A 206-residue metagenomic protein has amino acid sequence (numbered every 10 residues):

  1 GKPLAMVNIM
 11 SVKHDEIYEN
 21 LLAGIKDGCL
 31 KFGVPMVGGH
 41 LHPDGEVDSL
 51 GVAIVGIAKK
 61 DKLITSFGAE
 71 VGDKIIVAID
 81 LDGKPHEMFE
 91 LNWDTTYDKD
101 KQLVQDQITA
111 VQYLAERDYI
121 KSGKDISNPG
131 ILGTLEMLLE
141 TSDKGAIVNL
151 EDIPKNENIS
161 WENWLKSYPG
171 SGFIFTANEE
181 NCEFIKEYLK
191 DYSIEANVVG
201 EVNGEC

Functional and structural regions predicted by a protein language model:
K2-M88, E201: Glycine-rich anion-binding loops of enzyme active sites
P3, L114-K121, S167-G170: Short, surface-exposed connector motifs at secondary-structure boundaries
I17-P35, P43-L50, S127-C206: Glycine-/charge-enriched secondary-structure boundary and capping motifs
D27-F32, A69-E70, Q112-Y119, F184: Secondary-structure boundary elements
A58, W93-T96, E116-R117: Glycine/charged-rich beta-loop-alpha catalytic/anionic-binding loops adjacent to active sites
P85-L103: Short, compositionally biased
M88, D118-S122, G145-V148: Short, structured loop/turn "capping" segments at alpha-beta junctions
D98-L135: Polyanion-binding loop/helix "lid" in catalytic or ligand-binding cores
